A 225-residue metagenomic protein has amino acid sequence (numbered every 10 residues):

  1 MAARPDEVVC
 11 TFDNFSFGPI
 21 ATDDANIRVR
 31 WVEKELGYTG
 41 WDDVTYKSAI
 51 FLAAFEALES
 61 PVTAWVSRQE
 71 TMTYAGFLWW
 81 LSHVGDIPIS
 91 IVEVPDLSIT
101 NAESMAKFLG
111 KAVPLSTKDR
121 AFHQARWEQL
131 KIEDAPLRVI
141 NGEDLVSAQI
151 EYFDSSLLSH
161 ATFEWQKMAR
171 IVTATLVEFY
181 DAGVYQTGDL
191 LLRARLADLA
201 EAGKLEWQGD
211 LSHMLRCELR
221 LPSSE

Functional and structural regions predicted by a protein language model:
M1, I20-A21, M72-W79: A short acidic (Asp/Glu
M1-Y46: A structured, charge-rich N-terminal accessory region that forms the first stable segment of a protein and links
P5, W79-I89: A short alpha->loop->secondary-structure connector
L36-F77: Long, hydrophobic/aromatic-enriched structural stretches that serve as scaffold segments
N101-R170, A174: A conserved mid-domain beta-alpha-beta active-site/ligand-binding segment of alpha/beta enzyme cores
T173-D189: Short helix-coil junctions and helix-kink-helix linkers
L196-L211: A short, conserved structural fragment
D210-E225: Short, cationic-aromatic polyanion-contact patches
